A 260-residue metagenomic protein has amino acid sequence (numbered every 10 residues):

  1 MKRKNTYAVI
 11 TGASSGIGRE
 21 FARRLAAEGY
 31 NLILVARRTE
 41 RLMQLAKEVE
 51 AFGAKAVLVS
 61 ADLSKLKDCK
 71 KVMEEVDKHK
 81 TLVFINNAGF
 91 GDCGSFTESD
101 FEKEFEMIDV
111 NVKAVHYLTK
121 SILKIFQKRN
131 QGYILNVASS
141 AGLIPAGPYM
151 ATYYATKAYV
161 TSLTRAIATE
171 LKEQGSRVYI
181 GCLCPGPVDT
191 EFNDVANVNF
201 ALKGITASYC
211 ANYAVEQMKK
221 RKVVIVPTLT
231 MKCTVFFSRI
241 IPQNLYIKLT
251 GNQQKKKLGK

Functional and structural regions predicted by a protein language model:
S14-S15: Conserved glycine-rich cofactor-binding loop
G29-L45: Conserved glycine-rich Rossmann-like NAD(P)H-binding loop of the short-chain dehydrogenase/reductase
T39, S60-K71, F101: The beta1-alpha1 cofactor-binding region of Rossmann-like NAD(H)/NADP(H)-dependent oxidoreductases
N87-D92: Conserved NAD(P)H cofactor-binding loop of Rossmann-fold oxidoreductase domains
S95-T97, K103-I108: Substrate-binding pocket helix/loop in short-chain dehydrogenase/reductase
S139: Residue(s) in the substrate-gating loop at a strand-loop-helix junction that position the organic substrate next
C182, N199-V235: C-terminal helical subdomain
